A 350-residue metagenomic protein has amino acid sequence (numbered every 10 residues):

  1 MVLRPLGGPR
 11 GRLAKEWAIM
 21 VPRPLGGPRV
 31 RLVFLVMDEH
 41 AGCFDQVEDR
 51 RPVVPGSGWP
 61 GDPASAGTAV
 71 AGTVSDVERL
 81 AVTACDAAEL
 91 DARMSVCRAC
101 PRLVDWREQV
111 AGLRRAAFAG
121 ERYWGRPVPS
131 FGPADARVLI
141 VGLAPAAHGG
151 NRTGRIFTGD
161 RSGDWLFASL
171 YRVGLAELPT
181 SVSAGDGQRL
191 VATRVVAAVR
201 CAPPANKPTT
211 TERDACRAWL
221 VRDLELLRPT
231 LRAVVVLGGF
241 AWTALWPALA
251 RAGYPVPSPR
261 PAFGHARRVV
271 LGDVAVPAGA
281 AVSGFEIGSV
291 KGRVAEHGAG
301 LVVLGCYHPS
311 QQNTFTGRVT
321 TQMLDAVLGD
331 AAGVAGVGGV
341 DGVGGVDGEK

Functional and structural regions predicted by a protein language model:
L3-L6, L13, L25, L32-L35: Leucine-biased recognition of intrinsically disordered, low-complexity hydrophobic segments
P5-L6, V21-P28, S283, I287-S289 (+1 more regions): Compositionally biased, intrinsically disordered low-complexity segments enriched for polar/charged residues
F44-G284, L301-A332: A polyanion-binding, active-site-adjacent surface
R293-G300: Intrinsically disordered, low-complexity acidic Ser/Thr-rich regulatory segments
D330-G336, K350: Charged phosphate-binding loop/patch that engages nucleotide di/tri-phosphates or the phosphate backbone of nucleic
